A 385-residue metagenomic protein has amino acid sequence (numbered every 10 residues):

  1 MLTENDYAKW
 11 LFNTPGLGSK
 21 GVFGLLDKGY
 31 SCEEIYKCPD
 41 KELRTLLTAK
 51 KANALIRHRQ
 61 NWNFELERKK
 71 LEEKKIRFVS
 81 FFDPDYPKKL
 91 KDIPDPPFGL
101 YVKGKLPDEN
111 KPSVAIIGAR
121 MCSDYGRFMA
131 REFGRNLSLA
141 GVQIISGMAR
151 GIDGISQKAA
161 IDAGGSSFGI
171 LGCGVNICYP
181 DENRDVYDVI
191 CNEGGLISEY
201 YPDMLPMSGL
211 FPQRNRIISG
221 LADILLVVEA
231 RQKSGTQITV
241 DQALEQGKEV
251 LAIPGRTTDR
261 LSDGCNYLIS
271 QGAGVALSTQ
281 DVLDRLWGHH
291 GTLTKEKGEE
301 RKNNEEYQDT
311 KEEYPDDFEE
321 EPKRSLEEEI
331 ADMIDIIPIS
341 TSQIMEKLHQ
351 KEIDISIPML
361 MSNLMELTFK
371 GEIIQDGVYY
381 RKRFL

Functional and structural regions predicted by a protein language model:
M1-E4, S80-L385: Glycine-biased, small-residue-rich flexible motifs in mid-sequence functional cores and linkers
M1-P84, K370, Q375-Y379, R383-L385: Short, small/acidic-rich helices and loops at N termini and domain boundaries of DNA replication/processing enzymes
